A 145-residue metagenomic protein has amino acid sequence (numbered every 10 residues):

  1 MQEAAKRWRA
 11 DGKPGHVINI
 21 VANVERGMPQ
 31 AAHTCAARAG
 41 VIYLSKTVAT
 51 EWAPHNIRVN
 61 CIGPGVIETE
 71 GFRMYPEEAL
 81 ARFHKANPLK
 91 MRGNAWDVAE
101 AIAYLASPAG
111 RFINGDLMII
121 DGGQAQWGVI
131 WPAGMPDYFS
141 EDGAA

Functional and structural regions predicted by a protein language model:
M1-A5, S45-K46, A99-I102, A106: Short-chain dehydrogenase/reductase
K6-K13, I18-G40, S45-P54: Catalytic loop of short-chain dehydrogenase/reductase
H16, R58-N60, R111: Structural signature of beta-strand start/N-cap positions in the alpha/beta core of ABC transporter nucleotide-binding
R26, V59, G63-M74, I120: Short, flexible catalytic-loop segment of classical short-chain dehydrogenase/reductase
A53, R58, I113-G115: Short, small/polar-rich loop/turn modules that mediate ligand/substrate recognition or access, typified
R73-N87, P136-A145: A short C-terminal helix-loop "cap" of Rossmann-like NAD(P)-dependent dehydrogenase/epimerase domains
N87-V98, A109: A conserved structural motif in NAD(P)-dependent oxidoreductases
N114-A145: Short C-terminal tail/terminal secondary-structure segment of NAD(P)H-dependent dehydrogenase/reductase domains
